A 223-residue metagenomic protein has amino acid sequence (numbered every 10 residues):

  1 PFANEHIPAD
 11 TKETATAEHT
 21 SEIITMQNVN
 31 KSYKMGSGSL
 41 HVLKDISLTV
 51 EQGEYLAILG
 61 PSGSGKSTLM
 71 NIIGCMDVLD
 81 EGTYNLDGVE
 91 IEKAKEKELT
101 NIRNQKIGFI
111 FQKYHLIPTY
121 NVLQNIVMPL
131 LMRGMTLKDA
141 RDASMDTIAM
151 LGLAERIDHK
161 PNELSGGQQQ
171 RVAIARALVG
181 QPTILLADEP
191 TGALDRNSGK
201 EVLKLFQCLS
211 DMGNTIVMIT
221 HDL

Functional and structural regions predicted by a protein language model:
P1-S32: ABC-family P-loop ATPase nucleotide-binding domain
E22-L223: ABC family nucleotide-binding domain
